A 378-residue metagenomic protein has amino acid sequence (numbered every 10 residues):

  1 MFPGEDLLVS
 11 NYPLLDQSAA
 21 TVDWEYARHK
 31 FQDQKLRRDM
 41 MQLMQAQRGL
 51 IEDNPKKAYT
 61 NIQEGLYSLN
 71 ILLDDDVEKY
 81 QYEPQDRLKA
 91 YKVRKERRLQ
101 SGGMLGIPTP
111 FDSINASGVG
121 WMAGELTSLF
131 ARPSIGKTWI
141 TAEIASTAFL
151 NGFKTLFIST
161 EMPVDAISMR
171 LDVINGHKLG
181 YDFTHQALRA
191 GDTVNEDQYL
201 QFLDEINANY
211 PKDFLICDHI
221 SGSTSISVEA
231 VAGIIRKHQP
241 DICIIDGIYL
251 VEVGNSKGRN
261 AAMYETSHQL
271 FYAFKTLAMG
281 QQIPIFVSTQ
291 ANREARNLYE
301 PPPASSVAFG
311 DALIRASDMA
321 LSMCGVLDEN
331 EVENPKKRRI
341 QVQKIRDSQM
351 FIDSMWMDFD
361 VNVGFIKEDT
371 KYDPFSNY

Functional and structural regions predicted by a protein language model:
M1-Q34: Noncatalytic partner-interaction/assembly domains of nucleic-acid and motor enzyme complexes, especially the accessory
E78-G180, D204: The Walker A/P-loop phosphate-binding site
A116, F153-Q239, S354-W356: Cytosolic-facing regulatory segments adjacent to core modules
E161-M162, V287-N292, V326: A short beta-strand-to-loop transition that corresponds to the Sensor-1 phosphate-sensing loop of AAA+ P-loop ATPases
Y181, V228-P240, M279-Q281, R293-Y378: C-terminal regions of RecA-like/P-loop NTPase motor modules
R189-G191, N255-T266, N297-S305: Flexible beta-alpha connector loops of hexameric P-loop NTPases
D213-L277: Phosphate-binding/switch loop-helix module in NTP-utilizing enzymes
I244-I245, P284-Q290: Structural recognition of the conserved hydrophobic beta-strand(s) that form the central parallel beta-sheet of P-loop
